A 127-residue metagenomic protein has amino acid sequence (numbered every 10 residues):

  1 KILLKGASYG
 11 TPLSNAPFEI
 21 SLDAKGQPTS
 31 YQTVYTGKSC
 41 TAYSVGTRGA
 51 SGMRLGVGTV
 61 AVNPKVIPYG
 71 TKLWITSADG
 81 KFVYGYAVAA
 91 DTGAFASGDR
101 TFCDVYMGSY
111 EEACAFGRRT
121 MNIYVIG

Functional and structural regions predicted by a protein language model:
K1-G127: Solvent-exposed, well-ordered loop and adjacent helix/strand elements within mature globular domains that form
